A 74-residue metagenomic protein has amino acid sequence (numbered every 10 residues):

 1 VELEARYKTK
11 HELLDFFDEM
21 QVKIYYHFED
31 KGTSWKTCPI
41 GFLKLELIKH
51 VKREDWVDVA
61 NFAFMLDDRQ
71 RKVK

Functional and structural regions predicted by a protein language model:
V1-K74: Flexible "arm" and connector segments at domain edges
